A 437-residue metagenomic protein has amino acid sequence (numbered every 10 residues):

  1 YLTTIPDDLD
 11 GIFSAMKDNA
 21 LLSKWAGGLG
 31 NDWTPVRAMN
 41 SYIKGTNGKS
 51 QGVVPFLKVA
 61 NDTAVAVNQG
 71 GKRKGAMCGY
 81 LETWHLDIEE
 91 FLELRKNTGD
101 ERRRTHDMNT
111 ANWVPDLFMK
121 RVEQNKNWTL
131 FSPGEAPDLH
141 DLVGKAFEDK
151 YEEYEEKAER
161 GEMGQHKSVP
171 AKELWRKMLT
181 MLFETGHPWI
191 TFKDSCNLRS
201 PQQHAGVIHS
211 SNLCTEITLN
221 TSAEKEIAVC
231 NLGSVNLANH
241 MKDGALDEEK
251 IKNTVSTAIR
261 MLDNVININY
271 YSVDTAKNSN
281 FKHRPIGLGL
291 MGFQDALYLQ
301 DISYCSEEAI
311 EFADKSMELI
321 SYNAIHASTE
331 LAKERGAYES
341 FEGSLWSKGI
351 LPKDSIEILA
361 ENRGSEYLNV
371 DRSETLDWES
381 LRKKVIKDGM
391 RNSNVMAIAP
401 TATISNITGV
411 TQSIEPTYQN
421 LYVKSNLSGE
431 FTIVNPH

Functional and structural regions predicted by a protein language model:
Y1-H437: Long, C-terminal-biased catalytic regions of enzyme "large/alpha" subunits
